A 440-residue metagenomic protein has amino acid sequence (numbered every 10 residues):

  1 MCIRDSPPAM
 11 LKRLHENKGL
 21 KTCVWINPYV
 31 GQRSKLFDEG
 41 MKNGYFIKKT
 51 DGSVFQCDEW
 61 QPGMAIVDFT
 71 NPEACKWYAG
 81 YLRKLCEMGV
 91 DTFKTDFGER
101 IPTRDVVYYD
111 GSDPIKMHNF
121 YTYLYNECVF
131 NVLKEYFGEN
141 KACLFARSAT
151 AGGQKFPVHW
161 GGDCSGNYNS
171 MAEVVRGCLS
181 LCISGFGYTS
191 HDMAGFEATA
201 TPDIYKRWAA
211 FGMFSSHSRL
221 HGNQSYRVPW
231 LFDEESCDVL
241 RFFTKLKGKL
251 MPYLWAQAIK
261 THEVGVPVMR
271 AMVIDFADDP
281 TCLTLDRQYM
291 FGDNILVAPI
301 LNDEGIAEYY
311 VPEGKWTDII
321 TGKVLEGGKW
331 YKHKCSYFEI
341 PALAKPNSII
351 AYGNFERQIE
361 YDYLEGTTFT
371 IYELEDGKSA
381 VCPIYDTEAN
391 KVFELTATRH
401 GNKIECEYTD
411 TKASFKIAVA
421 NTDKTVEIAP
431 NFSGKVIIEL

Functional and structural regions predicted by a protein language model:
M1-I3, V297: Hydrophobic aliphatic residue packing
I3, K49-D51, T396-K403, P430-S433: Short, ordered beta-strand-loop transition motifs
R4-L240, D275-A277, L285: Aromatic- and carboxylate-enriched substrate-binding clefts and catalytic-loop regions of carbohydrate-active enzymes
F130-A142, A149-W160, E173, G177 (+2 more regions): Catalytic core of carbohydrate-active enzymes
Y310-T321, A418-F432: Solvent-exposed beta-hairpin/edge-strand motifs
G434-L440: Surface-exposed interaction regions enriched in Ser/Thr/Asp/Glu that occur as long low-complexity tracts or repetitive
